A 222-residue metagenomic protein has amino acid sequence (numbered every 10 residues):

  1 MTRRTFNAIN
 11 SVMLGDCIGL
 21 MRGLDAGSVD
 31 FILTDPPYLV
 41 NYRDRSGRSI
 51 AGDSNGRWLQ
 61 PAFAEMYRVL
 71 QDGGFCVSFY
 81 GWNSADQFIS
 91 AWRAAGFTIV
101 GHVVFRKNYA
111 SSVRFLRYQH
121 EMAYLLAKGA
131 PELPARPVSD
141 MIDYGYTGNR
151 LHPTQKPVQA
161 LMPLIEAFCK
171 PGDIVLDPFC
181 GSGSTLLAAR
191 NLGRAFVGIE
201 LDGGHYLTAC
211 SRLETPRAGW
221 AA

Functional and structural regions predicted by a protein language model:
M1, R217-A222: Short intrinsically disordered terminal tails
M1-D202, Y206: Core catalytic lobe of class I
G193, L213, R217: Active-site catalytic pocket residues across diverse enzymes, especially alpha/beta-hydrolases
A209-C210: Conserved SAM-binding loop
